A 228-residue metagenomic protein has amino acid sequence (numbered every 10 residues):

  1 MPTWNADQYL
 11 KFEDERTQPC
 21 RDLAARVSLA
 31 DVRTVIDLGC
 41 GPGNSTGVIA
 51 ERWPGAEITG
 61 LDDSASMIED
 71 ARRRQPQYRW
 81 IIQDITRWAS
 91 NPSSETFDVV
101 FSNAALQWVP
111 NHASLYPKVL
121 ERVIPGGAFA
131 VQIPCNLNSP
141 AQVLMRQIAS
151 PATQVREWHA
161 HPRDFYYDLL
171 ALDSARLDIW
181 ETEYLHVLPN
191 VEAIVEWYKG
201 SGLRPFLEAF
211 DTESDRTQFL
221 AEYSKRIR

Functional and structural regions predicted by a protein language model:
P2-E15: Class I SAM-dependent methyltransferase Rossmann-like catalytic core, especially the SAM/SAH-binding loop
W4-N5, D173, L177-R228: C-terminal helical/coil "lid" or tail adjacent to the Rossmann-like core of SAM-dependent
E15-R33, V48: Conserved alpha-helix/loop element of class I SAM-dependent methyltransferases that forms part of the SAM/SAH-binding
T34-L38, P42-S90: Class I SAM-dependent methyltransferase SAM/SAH-binding core
S90-V100: A short acidic, Gly/Pro-enriched loop at the edge of an enzyme's catalytic core that lines a small-molecule cofactor
V99-H112, C135: A short SAM/SAH-binding and catalytic strip from SAM-dependent methyltransferases
V109-P110, V123-P125: Helix-to-beta-strand junctions that scaffold the AdoMet/dcAdoMet cofactor pocket in Class I SAM-dependent enzymes
A113, L120, A128-P189, A209-E213: Conserved catalytic/acceptor-binding region of the Class I
